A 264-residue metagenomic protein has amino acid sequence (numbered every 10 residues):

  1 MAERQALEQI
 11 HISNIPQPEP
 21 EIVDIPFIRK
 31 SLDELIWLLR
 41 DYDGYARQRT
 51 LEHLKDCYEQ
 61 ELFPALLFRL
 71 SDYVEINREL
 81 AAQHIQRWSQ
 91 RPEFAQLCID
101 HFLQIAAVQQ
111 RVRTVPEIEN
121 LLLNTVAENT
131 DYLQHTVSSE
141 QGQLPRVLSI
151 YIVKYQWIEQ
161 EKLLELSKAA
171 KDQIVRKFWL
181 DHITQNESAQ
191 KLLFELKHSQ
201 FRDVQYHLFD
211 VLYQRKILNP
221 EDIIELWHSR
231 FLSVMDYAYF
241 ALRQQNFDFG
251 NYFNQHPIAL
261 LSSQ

Functional and structural regions predicted by a protein language model:
M1-E140, L148: Flexible inter-repeat linkers and adjacent short helices within tandem amphipathic alpha-helical repeat scaffolds
I12-P26, Q48-C57, L80-R91, V112-N124 (+9 more regions): Structural detector for internal amphipathic alpha-helices that build alpha-solenoid repeat scaffolds
I28-W37, E59-S71, R91-I105, A127-T136 (+4 more regions): Amphipathic alpha-helical scaffolding segments comprising HEAT/armadillo-like alpha-solenoid repeats
Y42-D43, Y73-V74, E140-G142, K171-D172 (+3 more regions): Short inter-helical turns and helix N-cap capping residues of alpha-solenoid HEAT/ARM repeat scaffolds
